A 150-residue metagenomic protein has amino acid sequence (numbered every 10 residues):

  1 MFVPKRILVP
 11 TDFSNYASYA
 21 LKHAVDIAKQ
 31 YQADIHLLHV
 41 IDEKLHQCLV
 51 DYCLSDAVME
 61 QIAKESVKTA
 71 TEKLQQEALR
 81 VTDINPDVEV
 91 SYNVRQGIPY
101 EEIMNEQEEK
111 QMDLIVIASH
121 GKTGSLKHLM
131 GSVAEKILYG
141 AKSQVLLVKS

Functional and structural regions predicted by a protein language model:
F2, L79-I115: Structural beta-alpha unit
F2-A57, D83: Small/aliphatic-rich secondary-structure junction motif
L38, S91-R95, L146: General small-molecule cofactor/ligand-binding pocket signal
Y52-D56, E109, V133-A134: Short, hinge-like loop/turn segments at secondary-structure boundaries
D56-E72: A short acidic, glycine-rich active-site loop that binds or catalyzes chemistry on phosphate/adenosine moieties
L114-Y139: Glycine-rich, Arg-bearing micro-motifs that act as flexible, cationic patches
S143-S150: Short, flexible loop segments at boundaries between secondary-structure elements
